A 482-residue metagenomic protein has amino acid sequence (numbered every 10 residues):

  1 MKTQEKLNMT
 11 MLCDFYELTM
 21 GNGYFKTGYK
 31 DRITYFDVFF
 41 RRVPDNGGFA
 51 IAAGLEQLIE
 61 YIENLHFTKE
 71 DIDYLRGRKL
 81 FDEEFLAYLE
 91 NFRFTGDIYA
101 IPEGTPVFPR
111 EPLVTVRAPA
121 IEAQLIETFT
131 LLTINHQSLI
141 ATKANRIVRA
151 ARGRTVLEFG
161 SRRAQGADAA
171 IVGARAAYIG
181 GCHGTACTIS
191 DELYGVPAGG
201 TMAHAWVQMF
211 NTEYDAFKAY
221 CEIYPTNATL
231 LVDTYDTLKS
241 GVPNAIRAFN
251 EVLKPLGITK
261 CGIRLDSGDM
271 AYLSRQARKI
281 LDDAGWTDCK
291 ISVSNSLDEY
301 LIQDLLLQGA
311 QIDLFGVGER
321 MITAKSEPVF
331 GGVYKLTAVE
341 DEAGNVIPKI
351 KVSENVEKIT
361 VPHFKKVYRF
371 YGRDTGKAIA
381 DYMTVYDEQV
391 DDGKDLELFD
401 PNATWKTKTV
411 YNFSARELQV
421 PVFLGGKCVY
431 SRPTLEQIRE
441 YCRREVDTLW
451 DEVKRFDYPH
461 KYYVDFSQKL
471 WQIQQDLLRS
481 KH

Functional and structural regions predicted by a protein language model:
K2-R32, F36, N46-G47, A52 (+2 more regions): Gly/Ser/Thr/Ala-enriched C-terminal appendages of enzymes
K2-T34, R42-P44, L80-F81, L86-T95 (+8 more regions): Buried, small/hydrophobic-residue-enriched core segments of structured protein domains
T27, T34-E90: N-terminal, Lys/Arg-enriched amphipathic/low-complexity engagement segments that precede the first folded domain
E60-L65, A100-E103, V107: An N-terminal, globular interaction/scaffold subdomain
D73-Y74, T142-R146, G160, K454-K461: Short coil/turn segments at secondary-structure boundaries
G199, I263, I291, D313-F315: Hydrophobic residues within beta-strands of alpha/beta enzymes
H204, S294, G318: Residue-level "edge-of-site" marker
T287: Metal-assisted phosphate- and nucleotidyl-transfer catalytic regions
